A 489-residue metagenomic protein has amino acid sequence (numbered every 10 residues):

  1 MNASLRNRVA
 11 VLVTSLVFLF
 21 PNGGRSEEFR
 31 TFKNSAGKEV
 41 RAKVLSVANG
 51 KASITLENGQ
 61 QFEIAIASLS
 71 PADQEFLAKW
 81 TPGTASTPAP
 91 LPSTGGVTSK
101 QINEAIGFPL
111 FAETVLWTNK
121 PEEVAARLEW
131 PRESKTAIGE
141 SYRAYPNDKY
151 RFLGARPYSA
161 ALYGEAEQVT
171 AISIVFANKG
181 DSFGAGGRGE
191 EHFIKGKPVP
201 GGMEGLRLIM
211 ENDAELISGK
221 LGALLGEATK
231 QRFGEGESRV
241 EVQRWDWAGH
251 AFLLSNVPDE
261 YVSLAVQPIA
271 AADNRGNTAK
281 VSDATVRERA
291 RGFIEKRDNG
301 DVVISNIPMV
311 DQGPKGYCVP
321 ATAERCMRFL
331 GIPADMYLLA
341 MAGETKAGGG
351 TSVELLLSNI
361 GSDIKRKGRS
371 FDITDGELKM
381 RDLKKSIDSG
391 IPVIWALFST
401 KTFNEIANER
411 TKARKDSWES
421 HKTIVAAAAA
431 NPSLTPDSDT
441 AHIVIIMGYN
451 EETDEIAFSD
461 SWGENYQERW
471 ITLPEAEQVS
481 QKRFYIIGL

Functional and structural regions predicted by a protein language model:
N2-V11: Bacterial N-terminal signal peptides that target proteins for export
A10-P21: Bacterial N-terminal signal peptides
N22-N103, G107: Compositionally biased alpha-helical segments
F32-R41, A214-E215, G222, S433-I445: Short coil-to-beta-strand transition motifs
P90-L110, P121-E215, K230-R289: Amphipathic N-proximal alpha-helical interface segments
T94-T118, R239-A248, L253-R366, E409 (+2 more regions): Active-site-adjacent structural segments surrounding the nucleophilic cysteine of cysteine proteases and isopeptidases
A265-V302, S420-I443, M447-L489: Noncatalytic regulatory segments and standalone regulatory/sensor domains
G350-I443, M447-E451: Predominantly the structural core of cysteine protease catalytic domains
